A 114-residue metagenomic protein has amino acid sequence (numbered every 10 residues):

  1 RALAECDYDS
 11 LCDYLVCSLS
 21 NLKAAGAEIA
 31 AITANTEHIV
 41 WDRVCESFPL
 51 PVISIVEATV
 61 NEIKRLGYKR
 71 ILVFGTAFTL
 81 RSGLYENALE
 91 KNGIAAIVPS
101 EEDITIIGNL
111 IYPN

Functional and structural regions predicted by a protein language model:
R1-N114: Non-catalytic structural scaffold of enzyme domains
